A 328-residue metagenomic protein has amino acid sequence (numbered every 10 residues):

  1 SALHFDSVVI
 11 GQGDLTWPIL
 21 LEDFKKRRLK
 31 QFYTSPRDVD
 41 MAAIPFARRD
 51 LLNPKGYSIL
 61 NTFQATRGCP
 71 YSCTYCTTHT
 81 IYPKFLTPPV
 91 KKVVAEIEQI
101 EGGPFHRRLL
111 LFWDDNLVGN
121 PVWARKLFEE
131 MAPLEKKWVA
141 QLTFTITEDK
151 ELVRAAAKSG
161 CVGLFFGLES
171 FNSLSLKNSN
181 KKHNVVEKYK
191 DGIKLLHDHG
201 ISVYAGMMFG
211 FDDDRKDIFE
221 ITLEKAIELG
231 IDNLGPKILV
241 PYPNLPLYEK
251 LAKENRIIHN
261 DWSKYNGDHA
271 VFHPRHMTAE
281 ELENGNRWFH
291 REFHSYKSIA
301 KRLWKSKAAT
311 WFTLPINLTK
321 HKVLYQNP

Functional and structural regions predicted by a protein language model:
S1-A43, V240, N244: Glycine-rich beta-alpha loop elements in corrinoid/cobalamin-binding modules across cobalamin-dependent enzymes
S1-W17, A155-F165, I221-P236: Structural recognition of alpha->loop->beta junctions
V9, F32-Y33, V139-Q141, Y204 (+1 more regions): Structural detector of well-ordered beta-strand residues that form the stable sheet scaffold of enzyme domains
D23-F24, P246, R256-S263, G267-P328: Radical SAM enzyme core and accessory elements
T34-P45, L247-N266: Mobile, glycine-enriched helix-loop/loop "lid" segments at the mouths of ligand-binding/catalytic clefts that gate
A42-Y204, F211, E220, E224: Radical SAM [4Fe-4S] cluster-binding motif and immediate context
Q64, G210-F211, F272-M277: Short, well-ordered beta-strand elements within core beta-sheets of diverse protein domains
